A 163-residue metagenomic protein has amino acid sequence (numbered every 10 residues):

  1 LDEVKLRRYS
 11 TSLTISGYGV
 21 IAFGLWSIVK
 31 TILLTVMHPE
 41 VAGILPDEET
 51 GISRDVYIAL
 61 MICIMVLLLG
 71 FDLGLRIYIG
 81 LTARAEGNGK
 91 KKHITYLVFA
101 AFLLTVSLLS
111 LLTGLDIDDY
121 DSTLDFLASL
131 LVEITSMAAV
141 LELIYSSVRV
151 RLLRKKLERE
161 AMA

Functional and structural regions predicted by a protein language model:
L1-M37, I52, R151: Cytosolic juxtamembrane helix and N-cap/initiation of the first transmembrane helix
D2-R7, G74-K92, M137-A163: Cytosolic juxtamembrane helix at the C-terminal end of the final transmembrane segment
S12-I15, V56-L60, I64, I94-V98 (+1 more regions): Alpha-helical transmembrane segments of integral membrane proteins
S27-V41, S110-I117: Helix-to-loop junction signature of class
M37-I58: Perimembrane loop-to-helix junctions flanking transmembrane segments
L60-I77, E133-A138: Generic alpha-helical transmembrane segments
K90-F126: Hydrophobic alpha-helical transmembrane segments of integral membrane proteins
T123-T135: Individual transmembrane alpha-helices with interfacial aromatic-anchor signatures
